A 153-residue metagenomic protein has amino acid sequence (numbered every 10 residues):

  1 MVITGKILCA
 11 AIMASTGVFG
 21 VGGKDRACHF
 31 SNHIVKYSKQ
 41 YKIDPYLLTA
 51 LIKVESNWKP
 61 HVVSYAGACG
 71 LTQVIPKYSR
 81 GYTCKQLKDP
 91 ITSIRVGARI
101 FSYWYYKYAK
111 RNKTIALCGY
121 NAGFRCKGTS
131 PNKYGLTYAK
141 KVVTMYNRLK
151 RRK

Functional and structural regions predicted by a protein language model:
V2-W58, I91: Export/targeting segments at the very N-terminus of extracytoplasmic proteins
C28, N32-K36, Y46-T49, R95-S102 (+4 more regions): Solvent-exposed, polar/charged alpha-helical surfaces in well-ordered, non-transmembrane soluble domains, broadly
A50, L71-Q73, G119: Structural recognition of the beta-strand scaffold that forms the well-ordered cores of secreted hydrolase catalytic
V54-N57, K77, A122: Glycine-rich, acidic and aromatic/proline-enriched surface loops and short helix-turn segments that act as binding
S56-G70, T129-N132: Short amphipathic alpha-helical segments at helix boundaries and their inter-helical linkers
V63-Y82, G97-I100, V142: Substrate-binding/active-site groove segments that recognize and process beta-1,4-linked N-acetyl-hexosamine
R80, R111-K153: Catalytic and substrate-binding regions of cell-wall glycan-acting enzymes that process beta-1,4-linked
C84-R95: A short, structured beta-strand-centered segment in the mid-to-C-terminal lobe of catalytic cores from group-transfer
